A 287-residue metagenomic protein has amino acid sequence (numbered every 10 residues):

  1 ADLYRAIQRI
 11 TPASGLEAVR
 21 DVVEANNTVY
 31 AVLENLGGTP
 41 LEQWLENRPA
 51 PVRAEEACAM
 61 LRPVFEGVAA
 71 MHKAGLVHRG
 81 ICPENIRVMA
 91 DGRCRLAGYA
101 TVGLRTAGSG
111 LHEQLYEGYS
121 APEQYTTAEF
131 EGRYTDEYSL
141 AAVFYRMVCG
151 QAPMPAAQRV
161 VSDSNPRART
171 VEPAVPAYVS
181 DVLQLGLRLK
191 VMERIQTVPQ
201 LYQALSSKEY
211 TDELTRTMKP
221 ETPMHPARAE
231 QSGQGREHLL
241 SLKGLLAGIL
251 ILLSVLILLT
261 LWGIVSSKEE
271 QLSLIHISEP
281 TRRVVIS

Functional and structural regions predicted by a protein language model:
A1-R9: AlphaC helix of the eukaryotic protein kinase fold
D21-V22: Activation-segment/catalytic-loop signature of the eukaryotic protein kinase fold
N26-P40: Conserved short submotifs of the Hanks-type protein kinase catalytic core that shape the nucleotide-binding pocket
L41-V52: AlphaC helix of the protein kinase catalytic domain
M60-L61: Activation segment signature within eukaryotic-like protein kinase domains
V64-L76: Protein kinase catalytic-loop region centered on the HRD/HxD motif
G118-L214: C-terminal lobe helix-coil module of Hanks-type protein kinase domains
I275-I286: Single conserved hydrophobic/aromatic residue that forms the stacking wall/gate of nucleotide- or nucleobase-binding
